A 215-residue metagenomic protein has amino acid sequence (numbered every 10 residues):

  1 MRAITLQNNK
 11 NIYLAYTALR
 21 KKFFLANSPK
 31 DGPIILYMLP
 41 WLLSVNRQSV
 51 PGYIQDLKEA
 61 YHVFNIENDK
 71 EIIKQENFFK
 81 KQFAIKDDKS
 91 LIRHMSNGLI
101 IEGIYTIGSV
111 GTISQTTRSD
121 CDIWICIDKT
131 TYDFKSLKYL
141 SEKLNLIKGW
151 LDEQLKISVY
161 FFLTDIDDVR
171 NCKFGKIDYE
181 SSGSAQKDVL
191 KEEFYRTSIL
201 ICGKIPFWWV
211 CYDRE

Functional and structural regions predicted by a protein language model:
M1-L99: Low-complexity, highly charged intrinsically disordered N-terminal segments that act as targeting/localization
G32, S109, I166-D168: Residues that form or immediately flank small-molecule/cofactor binding pockets and catalytic motifs
S90-H94, V110-S114, K148-L151: Generic recognition of flexible, low-complexity loop/linker segments
N97-E102, S119: A short, charged/proline- and glycine-enriched loop that marks the coil->beta-strand transition at the N-terminal
I101-V110: Short gly/ser-rich loop at a beta-strand->alpha-helix junction or flexible surface loop bordering the NTP-binding
I107, W124-C126, F162-T164: Generic beta-strand/beta-sheet core signal
I113-L137: Catalytic metal-binding acidic patch
K138-E215: Conserved catalytic core of two-metal-ion nucleotidyltransferases
